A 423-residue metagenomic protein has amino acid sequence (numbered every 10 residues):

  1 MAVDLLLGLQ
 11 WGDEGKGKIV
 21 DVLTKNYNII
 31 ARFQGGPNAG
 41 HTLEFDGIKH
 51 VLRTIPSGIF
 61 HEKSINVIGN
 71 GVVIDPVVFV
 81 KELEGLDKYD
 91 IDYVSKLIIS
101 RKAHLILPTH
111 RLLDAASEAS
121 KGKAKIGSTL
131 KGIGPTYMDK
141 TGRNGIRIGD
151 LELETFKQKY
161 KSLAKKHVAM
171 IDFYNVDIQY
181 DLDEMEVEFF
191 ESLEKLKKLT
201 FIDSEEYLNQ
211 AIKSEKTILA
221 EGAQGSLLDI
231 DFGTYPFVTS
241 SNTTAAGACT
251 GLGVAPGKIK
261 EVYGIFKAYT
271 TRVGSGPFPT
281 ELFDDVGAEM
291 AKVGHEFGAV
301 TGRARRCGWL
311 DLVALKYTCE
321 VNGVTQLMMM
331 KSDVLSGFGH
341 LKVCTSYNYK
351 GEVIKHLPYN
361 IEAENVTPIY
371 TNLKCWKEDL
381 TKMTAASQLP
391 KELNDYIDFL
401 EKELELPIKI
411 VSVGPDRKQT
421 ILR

Functional and structural regions predicted by a protein language model:
M1-R423: Non-transmembrane, aqueous-exposed alpha-helical and coiled segments at domain scale
